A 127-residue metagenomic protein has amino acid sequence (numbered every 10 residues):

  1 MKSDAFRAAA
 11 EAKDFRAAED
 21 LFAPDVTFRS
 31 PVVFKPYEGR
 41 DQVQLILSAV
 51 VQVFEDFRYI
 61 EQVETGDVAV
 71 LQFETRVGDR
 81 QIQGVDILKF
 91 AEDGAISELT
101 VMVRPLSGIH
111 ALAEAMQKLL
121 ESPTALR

Functional and structural regions predicted by a protein language model:
M1-R127: C-terminal and inter-domain tail/linker signature
